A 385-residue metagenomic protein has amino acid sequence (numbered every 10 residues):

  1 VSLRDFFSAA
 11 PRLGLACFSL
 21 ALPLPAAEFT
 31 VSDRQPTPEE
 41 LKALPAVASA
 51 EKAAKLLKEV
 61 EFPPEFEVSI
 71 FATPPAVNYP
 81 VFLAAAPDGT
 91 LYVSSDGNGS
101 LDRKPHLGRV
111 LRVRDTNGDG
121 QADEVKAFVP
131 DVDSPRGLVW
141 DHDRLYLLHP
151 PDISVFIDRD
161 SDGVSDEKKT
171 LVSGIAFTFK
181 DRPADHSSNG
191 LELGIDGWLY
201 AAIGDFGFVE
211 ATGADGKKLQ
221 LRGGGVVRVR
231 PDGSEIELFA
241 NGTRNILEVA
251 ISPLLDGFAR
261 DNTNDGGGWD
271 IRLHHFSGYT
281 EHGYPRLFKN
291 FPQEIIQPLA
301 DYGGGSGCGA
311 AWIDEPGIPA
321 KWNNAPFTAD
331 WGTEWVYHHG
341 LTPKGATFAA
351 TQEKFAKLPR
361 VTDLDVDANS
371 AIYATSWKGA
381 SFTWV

Functional and structural regions predicted by a protein language model:
V1-A9: N-terminal secretory signal peptides that target proteins for export/translocation
F6, F18-L20, P75: Residue-level detector of alpha-helical hydrophobic segments embedded in or interacting with membranes
A10-P23: Bacterial N-terminal signal peptides
A26-V385: Beta-propeller domains with acidic blade repeats across secreted/periplasmic ectodomains and cytosolic WD/CNH propellers
